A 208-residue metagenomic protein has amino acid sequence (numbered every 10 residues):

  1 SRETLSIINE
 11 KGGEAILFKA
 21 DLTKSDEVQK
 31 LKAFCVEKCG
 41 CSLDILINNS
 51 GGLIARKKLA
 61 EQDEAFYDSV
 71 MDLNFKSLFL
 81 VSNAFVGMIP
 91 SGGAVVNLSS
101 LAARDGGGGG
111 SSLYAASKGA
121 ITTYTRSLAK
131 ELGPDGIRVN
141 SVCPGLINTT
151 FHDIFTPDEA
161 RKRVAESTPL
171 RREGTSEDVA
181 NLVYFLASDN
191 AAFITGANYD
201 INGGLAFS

Functional and structural regions predicted by a protein language model:
S1-S42, I54-A55: Short-chain dehydrogenase/reductase
R56, V183-Y184, T195-S208: Short C-terminal tail/terminal secondary-structure segment of NAD(P)H-dependent dehydrogenase/reductase domains
K57-L59, D63-S69, H152, V164: Substrate-binding pocket helix/loop in short-chain dehydrogenase/reductase
Q62, G106-A115, S127: Active-site loop-to-helix junction immediately N-terminal to the catalytic Tyr of the SDR YXXXK motif in Rossmann-fold
S82, S117, T125: Active-site helix of classical SDR
G87, K130-P134, A192: Alpha-helical segment proximal to the catalytic Tyr-Lys
S100: Residue(s) in the substrate-gating loop at a strand-loop-helix junction that position the organic substrate next
